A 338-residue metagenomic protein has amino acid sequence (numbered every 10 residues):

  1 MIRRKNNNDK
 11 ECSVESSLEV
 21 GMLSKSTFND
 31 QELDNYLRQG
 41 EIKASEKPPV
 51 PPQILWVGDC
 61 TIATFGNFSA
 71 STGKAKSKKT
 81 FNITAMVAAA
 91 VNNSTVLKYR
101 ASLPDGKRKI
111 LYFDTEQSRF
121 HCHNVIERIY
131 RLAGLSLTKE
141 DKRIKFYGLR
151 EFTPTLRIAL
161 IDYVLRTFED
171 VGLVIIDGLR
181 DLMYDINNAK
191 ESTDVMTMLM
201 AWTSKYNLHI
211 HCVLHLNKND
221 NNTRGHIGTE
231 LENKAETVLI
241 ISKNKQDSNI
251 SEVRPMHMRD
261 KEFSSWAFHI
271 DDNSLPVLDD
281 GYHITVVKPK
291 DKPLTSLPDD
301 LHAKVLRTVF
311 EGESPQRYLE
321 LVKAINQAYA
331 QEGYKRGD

Functional and structural regions predicted by a protein language model:
R4-N6, K10-F28, T167-D170, K205 (+1 more regions): C-terminal regions of RecA-like/P-loop NTPase motor modules
G21-I129: The Walker A/P-loop phosphate-binding site
A63, S102-G106, L137-K139, R166-F168 (+2 more regions): Conserved catalytic network of the ASCE P-loop NTPase/AAA+ motor domain
F68-K76, T193-V277: Phosphate-binding/switch region of NTP-binding enzymes
A85-M86, H121-I129, L160-V164, D194-M198 (+3 more regions): Alpha-helical scaffold elements adjacent to nucleotide-binding pockets in ATP/GTP-utilizing enzyme cores
A89, N93, I129-L132, L182-D185 (+3 more regions): Conserved, well-folded catalytic cores of nucleic-acid-processing and energy-transducing macromolecular machines
P104-N187, T285: Conserved inter-motif catalytic segment of the P-loop NTP-binding fold
I110, I210, Q316: Hydrophobic anchor at the start of a short beta-strand that flanks the dinucleotide cofactor-binding loop
